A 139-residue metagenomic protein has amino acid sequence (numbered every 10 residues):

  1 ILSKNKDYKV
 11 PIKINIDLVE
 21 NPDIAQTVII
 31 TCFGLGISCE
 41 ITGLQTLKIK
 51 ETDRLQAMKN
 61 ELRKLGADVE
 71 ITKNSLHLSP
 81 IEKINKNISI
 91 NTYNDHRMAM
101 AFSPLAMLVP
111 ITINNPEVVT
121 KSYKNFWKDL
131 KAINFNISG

Functional and structural regions predicted by a protein language model:
I1-G139: Short, structured segments at the rim of ligand-binding sites
